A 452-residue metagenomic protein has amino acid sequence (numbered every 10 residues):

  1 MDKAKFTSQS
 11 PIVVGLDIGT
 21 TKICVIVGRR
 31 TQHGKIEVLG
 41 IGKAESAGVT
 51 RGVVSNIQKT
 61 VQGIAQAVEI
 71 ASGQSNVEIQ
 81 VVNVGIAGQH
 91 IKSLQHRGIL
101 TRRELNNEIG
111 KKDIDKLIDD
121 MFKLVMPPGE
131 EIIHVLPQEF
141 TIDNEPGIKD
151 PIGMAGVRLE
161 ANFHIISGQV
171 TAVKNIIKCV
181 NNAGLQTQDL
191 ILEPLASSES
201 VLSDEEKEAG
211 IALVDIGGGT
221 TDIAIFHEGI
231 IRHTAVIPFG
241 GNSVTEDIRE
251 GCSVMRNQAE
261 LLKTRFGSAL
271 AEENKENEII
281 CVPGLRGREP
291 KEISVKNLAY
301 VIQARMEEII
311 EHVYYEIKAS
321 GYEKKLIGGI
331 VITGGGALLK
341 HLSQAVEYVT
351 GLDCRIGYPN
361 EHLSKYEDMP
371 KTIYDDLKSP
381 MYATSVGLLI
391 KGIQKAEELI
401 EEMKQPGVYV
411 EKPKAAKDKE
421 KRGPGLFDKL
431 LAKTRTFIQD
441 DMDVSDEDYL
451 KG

Functional and structural regions predicted by a protein language model:
M1-T20, I26-L213, G241, V254-L298 (+2 more regions): Nucleotide/phosphate-binding catalytic cleft detector across ATP-hydrolyzing and phosphate-transferring enzymes
L16, V25, V84, V180 (+5 more regions): Residue-level signature of catalytic and energy-coupling elements of molecular machines, predominantly ATP/GTP-dependent
L16-K22, I86-A87, L213-T220, F226-G229 (+2 more regions): A short acidic Gly-Thr/Ser loop motif
A87, G168-Q169, G267-L270, K325-V349: Glycine-rich phosphate-binding loops at beta-strand->alpha-helix junctions
R158-E160, H227-I231, Y322-G328: Short, surface-exposed connector motifs at secondary-structure boundaries
R232-H233, E246, S294-A299, E367-D376: Short beta-alpha connecting loops at secondary-structure transitions that line or flank enzyme active sites
E250, V254, Y348, L352 (+4 more regions): Short, well-ordered loop/turn and helix-capping segments at boundaries between secondary-structure elements and domains
G357-E411: Glycine-rich phosphate-binding/hydrolytic loop that grips phosphoryl groups
